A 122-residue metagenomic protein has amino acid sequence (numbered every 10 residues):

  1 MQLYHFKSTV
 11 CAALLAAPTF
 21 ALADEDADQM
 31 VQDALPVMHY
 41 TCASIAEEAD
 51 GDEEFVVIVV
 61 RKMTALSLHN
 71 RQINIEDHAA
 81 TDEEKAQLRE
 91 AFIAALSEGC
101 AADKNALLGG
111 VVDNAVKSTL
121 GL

Functional and structural regions predicted by a protein language model:
M1, A21-D26: N-terminal Sec-dependent export signals
Q2-V10: Bacterial N-terminal signal peptides that target proteins for export
A16-F20: N-terminal signal peptide c-region/cleavage motif recognized by signal peptidases
D24-A102, L107: Short N-proximal segments of mature Sec-exported proteins
C100-L122: C-terminal partner/receptor-binding element of secreted or periplasmic proteins
